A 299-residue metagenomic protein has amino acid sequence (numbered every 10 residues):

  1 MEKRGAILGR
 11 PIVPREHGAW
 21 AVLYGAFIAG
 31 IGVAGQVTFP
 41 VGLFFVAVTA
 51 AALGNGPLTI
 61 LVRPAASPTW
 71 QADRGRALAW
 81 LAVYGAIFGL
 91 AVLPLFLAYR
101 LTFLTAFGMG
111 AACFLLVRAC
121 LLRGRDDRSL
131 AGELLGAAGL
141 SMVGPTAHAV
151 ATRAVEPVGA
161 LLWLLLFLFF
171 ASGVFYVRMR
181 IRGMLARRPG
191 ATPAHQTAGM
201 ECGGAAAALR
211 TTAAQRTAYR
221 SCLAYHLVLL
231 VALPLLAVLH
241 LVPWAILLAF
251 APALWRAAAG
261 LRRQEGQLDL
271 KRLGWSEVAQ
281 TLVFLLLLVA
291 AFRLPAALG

Functional and structural regions predicted by a protein language model:
M1-V46: N-terminal signal-anchor module of multipass membrane proteins
R4-W20, S67-A79, R118-A138, R187-E201 (+2 more regions): Interhelical loop and helix-boundary elements at the membrane-water interface of polytopic inner-membrane proteins
I28-F45, L90-A106, M142-W163, L233-I246 (+1 more regions): Helix-coil boundary and interhelical linker segments in multi-pass alpha-helical membrane proteins
T38, A208-G299: C-terminal transmembrane helix-loop-helix hairpin of multi-pass membrane proteins
T49-I60, L116-L121, F167-G183, A251-R263: Transmembrane alpha-helical segments that form the membrane-embedded catalytic/substrate-channel core of multi-pass
A72-A98, L229-L236: Multi-pass membrane catalytic core of lipid/isoprenoid biosynthesis enzymes
G85-A147: Intramembrane alpha-helical segments
L134-H240: Generic multipass alpha-helical transmembrane bundles of integral membrane proteins
